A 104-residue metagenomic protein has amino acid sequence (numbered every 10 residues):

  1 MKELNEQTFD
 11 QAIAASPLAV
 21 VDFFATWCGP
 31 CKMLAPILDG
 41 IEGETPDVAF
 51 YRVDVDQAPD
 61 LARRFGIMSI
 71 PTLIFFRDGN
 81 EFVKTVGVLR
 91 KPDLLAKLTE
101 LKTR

Functional and structural regions predicted by a protein language model:
K2-A19, P59: A short beta-strand-turn-helix
Q11-A12, L61-R64, K97: CheY-like receiver
S16-L18, A35-V53: Conserved helix-turn-beta segment immediately C-terminal to the redox Cys motif in thioredoxin-like folds
P17, F24-W27, S69: Short pre-active-site segment immediately N-terminal to redox-active cysteine/selenocysteine motifs in thiol-based
F23-P36: Conserved redox-active cysteine motifs that mediate thiol-disulfide chemistry, especially di-cysteine Cys-X(1-2)-Cys
D56: Adenine-nucleotide cofactor-binding loop residues
P59, F65-I74: Structural micro-motif
R77-R104: Non-catalytic, surface beta->alpha helical segment in thiol-disulfide oxidoreductase systems
